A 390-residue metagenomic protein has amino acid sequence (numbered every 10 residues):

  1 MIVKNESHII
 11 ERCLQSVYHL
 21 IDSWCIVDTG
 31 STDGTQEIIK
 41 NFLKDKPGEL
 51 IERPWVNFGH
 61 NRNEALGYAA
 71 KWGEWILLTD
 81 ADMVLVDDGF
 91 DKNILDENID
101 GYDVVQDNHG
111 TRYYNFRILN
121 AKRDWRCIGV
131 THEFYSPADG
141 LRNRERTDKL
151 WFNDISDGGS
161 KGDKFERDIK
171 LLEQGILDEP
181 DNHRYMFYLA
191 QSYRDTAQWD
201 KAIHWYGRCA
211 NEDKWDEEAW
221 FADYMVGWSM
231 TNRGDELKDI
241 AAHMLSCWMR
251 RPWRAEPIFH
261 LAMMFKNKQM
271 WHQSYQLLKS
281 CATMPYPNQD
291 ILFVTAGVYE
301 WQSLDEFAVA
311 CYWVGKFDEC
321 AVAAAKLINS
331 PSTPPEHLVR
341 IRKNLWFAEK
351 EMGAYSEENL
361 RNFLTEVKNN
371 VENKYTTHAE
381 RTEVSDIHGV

Functional and structural regions predicted by a protein language model:
N5-S23: Short, well-formed alpha-helical segments that are part of the catalytic scaffolds of diverse glycosyltransferases
S16, I26-I39, L43, W55: A conserved acidic beta->alpha catalytic loop
G59-G67, G73-T79, M83-R208, D213-K214: Catalytic-site signature of metal-activated, phosphate-bearing donor transferases, centered on the GT-A/GT-A-like
R184, E218-F221, E256, G297 (+2 more regions): Start-of-helix register in tetratricopeptide repeats
Y188, M225, H260, E306 (+1 more regions): "A position-specific structural signal for the A-helix of alpha-solenoid helical repeats
T196, R233-D235, K268, V314 (+1 more regions): Structural motif corresponding to the intra-repeat A-B loop/turn of tetratricopeptide repeats
